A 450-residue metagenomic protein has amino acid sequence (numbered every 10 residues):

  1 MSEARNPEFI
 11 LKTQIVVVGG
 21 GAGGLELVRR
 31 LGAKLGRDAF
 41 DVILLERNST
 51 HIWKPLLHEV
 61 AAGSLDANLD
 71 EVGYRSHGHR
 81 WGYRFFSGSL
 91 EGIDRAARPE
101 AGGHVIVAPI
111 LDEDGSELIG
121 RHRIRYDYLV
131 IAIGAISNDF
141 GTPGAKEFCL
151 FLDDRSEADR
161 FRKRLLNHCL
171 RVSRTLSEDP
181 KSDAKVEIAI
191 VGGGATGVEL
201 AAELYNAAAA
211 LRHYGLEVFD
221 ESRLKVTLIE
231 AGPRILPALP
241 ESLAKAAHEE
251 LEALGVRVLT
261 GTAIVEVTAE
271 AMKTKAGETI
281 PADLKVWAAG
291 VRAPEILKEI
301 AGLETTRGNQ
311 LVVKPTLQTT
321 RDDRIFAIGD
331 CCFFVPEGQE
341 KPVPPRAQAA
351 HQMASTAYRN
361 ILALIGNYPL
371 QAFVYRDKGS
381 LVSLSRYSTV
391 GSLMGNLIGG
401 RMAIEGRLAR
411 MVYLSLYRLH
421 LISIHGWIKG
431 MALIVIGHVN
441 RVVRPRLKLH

Functional and structural regions predicted by a protein language model:
S2-E8, K12, Y83-E187, V286: FAD-binding core/adjacent interface of flavoenzyme oxidoreductases
S2-G92, A195-L239, V286: Beta1-alpha1 glycine-rich phosphate/pyrophosphate-binding loop at the start of Rossmann-like nucleotide-binding domains
V17, R123-G134, D154, I264 (+3 more regions): Short hydrophobic core segments
V42, R346-I365, L381: An active-site-proximal "capping" alpha-helix that borders the catalytic cofactor pocket
W81-P109, Y205-P315, T319-R321, L370: A Rossmann-like FAD-binding core segment of flavoenzymes
E147-L176, E270-K273, T279-Q352: FAD-site-proximal beta/loop scaffold in flavoenzymes
K163-E221: Rossmann-like NAD(P)H-binding beta-loop-alpha module
R359-H450: C-terminal, flexible cofactor-proximal segment of oxidoreductases
